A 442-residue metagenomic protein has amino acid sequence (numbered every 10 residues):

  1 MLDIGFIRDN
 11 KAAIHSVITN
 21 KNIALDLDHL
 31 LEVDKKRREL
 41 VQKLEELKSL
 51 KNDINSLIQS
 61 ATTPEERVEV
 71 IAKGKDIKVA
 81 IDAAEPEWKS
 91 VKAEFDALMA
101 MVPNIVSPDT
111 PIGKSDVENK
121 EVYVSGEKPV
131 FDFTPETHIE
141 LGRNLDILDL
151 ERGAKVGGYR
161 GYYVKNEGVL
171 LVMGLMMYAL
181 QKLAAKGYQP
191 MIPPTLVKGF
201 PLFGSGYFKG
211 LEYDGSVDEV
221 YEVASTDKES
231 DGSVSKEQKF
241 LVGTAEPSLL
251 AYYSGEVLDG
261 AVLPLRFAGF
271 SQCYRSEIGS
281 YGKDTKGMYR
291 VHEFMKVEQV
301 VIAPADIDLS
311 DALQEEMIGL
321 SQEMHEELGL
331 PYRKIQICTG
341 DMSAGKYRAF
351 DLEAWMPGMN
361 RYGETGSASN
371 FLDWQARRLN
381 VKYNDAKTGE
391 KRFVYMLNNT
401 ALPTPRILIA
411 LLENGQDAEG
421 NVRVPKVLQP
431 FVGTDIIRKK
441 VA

Functional and structural regions predicted by a protein language model:
M1-P129, I147: N-terminal alpha-helical targeting/anchoring segments
Y123-A442: TRNA-recognition modules of translation machinery and tRNA-sensing kinases, especially anticodon-binding
